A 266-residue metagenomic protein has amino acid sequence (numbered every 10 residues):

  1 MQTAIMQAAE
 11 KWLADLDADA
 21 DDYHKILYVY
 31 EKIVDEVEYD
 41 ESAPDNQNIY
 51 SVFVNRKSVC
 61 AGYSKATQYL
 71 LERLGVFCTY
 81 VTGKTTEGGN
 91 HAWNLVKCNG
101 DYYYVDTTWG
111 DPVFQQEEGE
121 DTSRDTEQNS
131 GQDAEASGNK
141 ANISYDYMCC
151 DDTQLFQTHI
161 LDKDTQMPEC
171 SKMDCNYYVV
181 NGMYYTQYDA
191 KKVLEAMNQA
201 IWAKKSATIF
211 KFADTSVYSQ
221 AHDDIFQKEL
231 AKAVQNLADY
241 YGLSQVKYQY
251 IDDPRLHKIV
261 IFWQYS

Functional and structural regions predicted by a protein language model:
M1-A20, C149-S266: N-terminal accessory/pre-domain segments preceding catalytic cores
M1-V52: Secondary-structure boundary elements
K25, V59, Y63, H222-L230: Short amphipathic alpha-helical segments
D35-D40, S58-C60, K84-G88, W109-V113 (+1 more regions): Solvent-exposed loop/turn segments at secondary-structure junctions within structured extracellular/periplasmic domains
D40, D106, I251-R255: Acidic/polar residues at beta-strand termini and the immediately following turn/coil
P44-S58, G62-Y69: Conserved active-site-adjacent core of cysteine acyl-enzyme catalytic domains
G62-T153: Hydrophobic/aromatic-rich core segments of domains that either
